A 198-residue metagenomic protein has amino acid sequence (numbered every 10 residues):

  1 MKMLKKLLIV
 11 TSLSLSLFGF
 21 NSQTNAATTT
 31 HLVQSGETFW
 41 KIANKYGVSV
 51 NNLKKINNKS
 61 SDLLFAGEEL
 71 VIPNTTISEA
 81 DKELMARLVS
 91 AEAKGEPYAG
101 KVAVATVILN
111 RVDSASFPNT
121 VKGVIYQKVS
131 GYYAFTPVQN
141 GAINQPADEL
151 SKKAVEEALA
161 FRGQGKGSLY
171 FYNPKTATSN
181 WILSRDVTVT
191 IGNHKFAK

Functional and structural regions predicted by a protein language model:
M1-A26: Sec-dependent N-terminal signal peptides of Gram-positive bacterial secreted proteins and lipoproteins
K2, W40-A43, D113, N193: Core subunits and conserved enzymes of cellular information-processing and envelope-translocation systems across
L15-L17, A26-T30, E69-E83: Intrinsically disordered, low-complexity Ser/Thr-rich linker and spacer segments in cell-wall-related proteins
N21-G47: Primarily a LysM-type cell-wall glycan-binding module
F39, L53-K54: Conserved hydrophobic/aromatic packing and binding residues within compact polymer-binding modules
K55-K59: Short alpha-helix capping/helix-loop boundary micro-motifs
E79-K198: Bacterial extracytoplasmic/cell-wall-associated proteins, especially those involved in peptidoglycan
